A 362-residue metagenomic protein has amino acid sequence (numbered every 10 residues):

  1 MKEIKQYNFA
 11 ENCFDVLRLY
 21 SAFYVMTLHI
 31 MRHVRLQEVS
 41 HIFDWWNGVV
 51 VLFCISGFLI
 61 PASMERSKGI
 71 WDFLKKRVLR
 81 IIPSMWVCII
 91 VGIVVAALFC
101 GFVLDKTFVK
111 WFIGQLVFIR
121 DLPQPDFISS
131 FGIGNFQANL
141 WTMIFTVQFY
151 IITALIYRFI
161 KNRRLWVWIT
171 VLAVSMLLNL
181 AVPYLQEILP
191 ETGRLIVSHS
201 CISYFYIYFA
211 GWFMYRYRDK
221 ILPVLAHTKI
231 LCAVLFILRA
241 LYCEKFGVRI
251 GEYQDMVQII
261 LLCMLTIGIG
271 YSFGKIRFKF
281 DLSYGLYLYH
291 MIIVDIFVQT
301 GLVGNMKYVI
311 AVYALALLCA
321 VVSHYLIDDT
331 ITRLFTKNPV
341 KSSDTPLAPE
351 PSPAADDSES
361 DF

Functional and structural regions predicted by a protein language model:
M1-K5, V95, R218, L222 (+3 more regions): C-terminal "closing" transmembrane helix and its immediate cytosolic amphipathic cap in multi-pass membrane proteins
F9-E65, I82-M85, I202, Y287-M291: Functionally critical transmembrane alpha-helices in membrane proteins and complexes, commonly lining
F9-N12, Q37-V49, F131-F145, P183-I207 (+3 more regions): Interfacial loop-to-helix transition and helix-capping segments at the boundaries of transmembrane helices
F23-I30, V171-L185, A233-K245, Y289-I296: Aromatic-anchored segments of alpha-helical transmembrane domains
G48-R80, S84-T107, Y215, I293 (+3 more regions): Juxtamembrane transmembrane-helix termini
I81-V147, Q258-L265: Membrane-interface helix-loop-helix regions
V147-M176, Y215-I230, G304-N305: Solvent-exposed interhelical
F236-D329: Alpha-helical transmembrane segments of multi-pass integral membrane proteins
